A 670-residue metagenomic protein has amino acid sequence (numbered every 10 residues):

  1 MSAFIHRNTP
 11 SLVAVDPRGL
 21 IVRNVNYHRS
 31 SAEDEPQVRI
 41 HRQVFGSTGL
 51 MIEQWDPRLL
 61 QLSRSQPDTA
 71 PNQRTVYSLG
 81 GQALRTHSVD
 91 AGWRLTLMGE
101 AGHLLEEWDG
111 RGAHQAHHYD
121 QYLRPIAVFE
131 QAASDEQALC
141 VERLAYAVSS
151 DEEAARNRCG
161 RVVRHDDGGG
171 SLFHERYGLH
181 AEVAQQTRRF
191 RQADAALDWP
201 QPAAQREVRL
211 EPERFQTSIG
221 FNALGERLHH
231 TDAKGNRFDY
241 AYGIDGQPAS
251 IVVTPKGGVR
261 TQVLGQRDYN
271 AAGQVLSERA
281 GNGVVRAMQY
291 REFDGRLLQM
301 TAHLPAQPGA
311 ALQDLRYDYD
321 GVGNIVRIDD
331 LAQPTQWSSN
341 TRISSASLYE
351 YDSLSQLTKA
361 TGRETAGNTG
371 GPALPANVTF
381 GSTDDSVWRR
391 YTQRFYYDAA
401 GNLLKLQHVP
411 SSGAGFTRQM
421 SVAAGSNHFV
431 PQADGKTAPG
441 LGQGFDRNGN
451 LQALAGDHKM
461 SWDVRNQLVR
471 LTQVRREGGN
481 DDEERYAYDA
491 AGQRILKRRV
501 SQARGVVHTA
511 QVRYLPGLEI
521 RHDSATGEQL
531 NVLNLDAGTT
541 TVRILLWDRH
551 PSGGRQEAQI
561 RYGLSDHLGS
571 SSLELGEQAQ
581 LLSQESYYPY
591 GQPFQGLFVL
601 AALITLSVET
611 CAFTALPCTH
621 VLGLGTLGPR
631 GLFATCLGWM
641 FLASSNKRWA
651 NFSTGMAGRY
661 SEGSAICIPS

Functional and structural regions predicted by a protein language model:
M1-R29, E142-E175, V183-R188, L210-F221 (+8 more regions): Short, ordered secondary-structure scaffold segments
S2-F4, A32-E35, S63-Q66, D135 (+9 more regions): Short consensus segments that form the blades of beta-propeller domains, in both extracellular/periplasmic
R7-T9, Q37-R39, T69-P71, D90-G92 (+19 more regions): Short, small/polar residue-rich loop motifs at catalytic or cofactor-binding pockets
V15-P17, R23-S30, F45-S47, E53-L60 (+31 more regions): Beta-turn initiation residues at beta-strand->coil junctions
D16, G46, D56, S78 (+26 more regions): Short, acidic, Ser/Thr-enriched surface-loop or helix-capping motifs
H28-E33, L62-R64, A193-R206, L331-I343 (+2 more regions): Short, conserved, GDST-rich strand-edge loop motifs in beta-rich repeat architectures
R64, E130-S150, R188-F215, V253-R260 (+3 more regions): Acidic/polar low-complexity surface segments
D482-V500: Transmembrane beta-barrel strand/turn architecture of Gram-negative outer membrane proteins
